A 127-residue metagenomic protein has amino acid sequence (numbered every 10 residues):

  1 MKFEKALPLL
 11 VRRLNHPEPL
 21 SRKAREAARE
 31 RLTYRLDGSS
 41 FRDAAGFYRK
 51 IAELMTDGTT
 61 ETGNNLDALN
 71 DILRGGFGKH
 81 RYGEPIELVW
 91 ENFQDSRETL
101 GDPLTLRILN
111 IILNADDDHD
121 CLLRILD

Functional and structural regions predicted by a protein language model:
M1-T60, G76-D127: N-terminal intrinsically disordered, low-complexity segments enriched in P/E/S/T
E61-L66: A short, aromatic/hydrophobic, helix- or strand-capping loop or linear motif that either lines the entrance/gate
